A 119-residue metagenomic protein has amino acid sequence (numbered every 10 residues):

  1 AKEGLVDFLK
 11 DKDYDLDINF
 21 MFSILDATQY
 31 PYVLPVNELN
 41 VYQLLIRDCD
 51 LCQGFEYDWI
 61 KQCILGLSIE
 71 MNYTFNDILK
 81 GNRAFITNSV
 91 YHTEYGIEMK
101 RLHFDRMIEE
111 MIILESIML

Functional and structural regions predicted by a protein language model:
A1-D11: An active-site-proximal "capping" alpha-helix that borders the catalytic cofactor pocket
D11-Y14, Y30-L119: Divalent metal-dependent phosphate-bond-processing catalytic cores, especially two-metal-ion Mg2+/Mn2+ enzymes that act
I18-V33: Conserved catalytic core of two-metal-ion nucleotidyltransferases
